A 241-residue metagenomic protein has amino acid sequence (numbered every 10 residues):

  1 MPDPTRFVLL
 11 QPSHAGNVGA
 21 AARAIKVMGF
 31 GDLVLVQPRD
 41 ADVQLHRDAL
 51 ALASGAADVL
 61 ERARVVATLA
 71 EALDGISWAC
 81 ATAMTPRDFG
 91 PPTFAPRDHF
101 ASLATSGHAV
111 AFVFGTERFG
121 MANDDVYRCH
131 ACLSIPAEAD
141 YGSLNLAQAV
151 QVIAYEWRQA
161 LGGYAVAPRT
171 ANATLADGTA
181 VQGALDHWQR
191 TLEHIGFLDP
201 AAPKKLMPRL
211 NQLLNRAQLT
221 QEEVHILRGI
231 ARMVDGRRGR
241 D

Functional and structural regions predicted by a protein language model:
M1-D241: Post-transcriptional modification and biogenesis factors for structured RNAs of the translation apparatus
